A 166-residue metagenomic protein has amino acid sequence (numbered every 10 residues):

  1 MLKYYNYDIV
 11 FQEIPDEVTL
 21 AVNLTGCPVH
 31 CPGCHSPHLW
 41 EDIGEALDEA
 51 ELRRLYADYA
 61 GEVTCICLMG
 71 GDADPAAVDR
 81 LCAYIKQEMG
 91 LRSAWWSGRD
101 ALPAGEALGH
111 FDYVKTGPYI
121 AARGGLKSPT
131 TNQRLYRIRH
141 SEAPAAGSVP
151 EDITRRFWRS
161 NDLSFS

Functional and structural regions predicted by a protein language model:
M1-N23, S36-E41, D162-L163: N-terminal [4Fe-4S]-dependent radical SAM core
T19, T64, D112: Conserved acidic residues
N23-H30: Short pre-active-site segment immediately N-terminal to redox-active cysteine/selenocysteine motifs in thiol-based
L39, G71, P118-Y119: Flexible loop residues that form catalytic and substrate-binding hotspots at small-molecule/glycan-binding clefts
E41-R53, A73-G109, Y113: Canonical radical SAM enzyme core domain
R54-D74: Short Fe-S-cluster ligation motifs
D72-A83, G124-S166: P-loop/Walker A phosphate-binding loop and immediately adjacent motor/lid segment at beta-alpha junctions
R99-D100, P118-A121: Short, acidic/turn-prone active-site loops that include or flank metal/cofactor- and phosphate-binding residues
